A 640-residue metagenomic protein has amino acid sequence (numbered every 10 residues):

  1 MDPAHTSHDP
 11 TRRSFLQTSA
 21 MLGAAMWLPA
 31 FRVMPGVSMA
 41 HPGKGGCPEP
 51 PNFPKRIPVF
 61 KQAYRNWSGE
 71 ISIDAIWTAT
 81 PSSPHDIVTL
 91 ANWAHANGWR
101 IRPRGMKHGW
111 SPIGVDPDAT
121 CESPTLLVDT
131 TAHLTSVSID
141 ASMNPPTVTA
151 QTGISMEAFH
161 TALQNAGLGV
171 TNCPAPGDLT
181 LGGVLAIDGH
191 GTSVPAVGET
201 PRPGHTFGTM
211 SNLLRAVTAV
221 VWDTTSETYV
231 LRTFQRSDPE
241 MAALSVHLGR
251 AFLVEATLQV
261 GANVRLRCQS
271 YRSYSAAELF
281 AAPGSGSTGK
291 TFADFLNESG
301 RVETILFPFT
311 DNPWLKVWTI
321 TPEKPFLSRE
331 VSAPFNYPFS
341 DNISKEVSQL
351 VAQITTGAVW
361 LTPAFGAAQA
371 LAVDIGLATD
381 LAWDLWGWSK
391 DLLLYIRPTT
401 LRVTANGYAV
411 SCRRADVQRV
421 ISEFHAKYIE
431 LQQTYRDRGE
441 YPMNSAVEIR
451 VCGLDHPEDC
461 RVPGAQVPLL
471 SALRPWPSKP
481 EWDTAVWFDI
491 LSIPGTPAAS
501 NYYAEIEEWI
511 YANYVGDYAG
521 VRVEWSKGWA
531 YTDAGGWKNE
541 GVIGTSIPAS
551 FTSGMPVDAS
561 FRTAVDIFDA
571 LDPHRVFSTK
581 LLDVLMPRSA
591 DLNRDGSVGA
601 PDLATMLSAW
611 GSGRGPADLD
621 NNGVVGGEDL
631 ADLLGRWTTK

Functional and structural regions predicted by a protein language model:
M1, V33-H41, R588-K640: Cellulosome-associated attachment modules in secreted, modular CAZymes
M1-T11: N-terminal secretory signal peptides
T6, G114, D118-T120, D384-R588: Conserved glycine-rich FAD pyrophosphate-binding loop
H8-D9, P29-E70: C-terminal segment of N-terminal export signals and the immediately downstream linker at the start of the mature
R12-M26: N-terminal export leaders
G69-N172: Glycine-rich N-terminal segment of FAD-binding domains in flavoprotein oxidoreductases, spanning the beta-loop-helix
S111-L134, G191-T224, F252-L258: Structural signature of FAD isoalloxazine-binding scaffolds in flavoprotein oxidoreductases
L214-V451: C-terminal substrate-binding/cap subdomain adjacent to the FAD-binding core in PCMH-type and related FAD-linked
